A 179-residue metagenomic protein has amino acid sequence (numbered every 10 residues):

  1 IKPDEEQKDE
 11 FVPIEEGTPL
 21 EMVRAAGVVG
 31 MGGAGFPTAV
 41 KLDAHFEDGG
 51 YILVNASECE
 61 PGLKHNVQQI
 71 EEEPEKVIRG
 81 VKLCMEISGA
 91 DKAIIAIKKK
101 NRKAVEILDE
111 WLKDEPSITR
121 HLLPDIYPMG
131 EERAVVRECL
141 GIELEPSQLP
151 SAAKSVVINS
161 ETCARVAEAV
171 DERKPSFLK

Functional and structural regions predicted by a protein language model:
I1-D4, E58-C59, K100, D125-Y127: Short, glycine-/Ser/Thr-/acidic-enriched flexible segments
I1-M31, R102-K103: Acidic low-complexity segments
T18-P19, A25-A26, E47-G50, S88-K92 (+1 more regions): Short coil/turn connectors at secondary-structure junctions
G27-D43: Conserved phosphate/anionic-ligand binding catalytic regions in large, soluble enzymes, centered on
A44-E47, Q68-E71, D109-D114: Short, solvent-exposed amphipathic alpha-helical segments in soluble enzyme and RNA/protein-processing domains
I52-N66: Gly-rich Lys/Arg/Thr-decorated short loops/hinges at beta-loop-alpha junctions or inter-strand turns that position
E71-I87: Histidine-anchored nucleotide/phosphate-binding helix
D91-K179: Hydrophobic alpha-helical positions that pack around
